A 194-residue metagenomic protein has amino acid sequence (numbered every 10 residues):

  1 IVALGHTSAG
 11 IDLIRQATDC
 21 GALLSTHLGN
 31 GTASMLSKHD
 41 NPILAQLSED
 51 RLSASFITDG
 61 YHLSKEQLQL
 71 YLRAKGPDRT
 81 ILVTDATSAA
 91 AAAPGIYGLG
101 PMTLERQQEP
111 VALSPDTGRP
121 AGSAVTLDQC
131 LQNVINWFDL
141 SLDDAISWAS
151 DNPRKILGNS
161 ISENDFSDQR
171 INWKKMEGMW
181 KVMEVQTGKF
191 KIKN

Functional and structural regions predicted by a protein language model:
L4, D12-D144, I156-N159, E177-W180: Active-site-adjacent C-terminal substructures of enzyme catalytic domains
A149, P153: Active-site-adjacent helical/loop segments in soluble small-molecule enzymes
K155, N159-N194: C-terminal cap of metal-dependent C-N hydrolases
